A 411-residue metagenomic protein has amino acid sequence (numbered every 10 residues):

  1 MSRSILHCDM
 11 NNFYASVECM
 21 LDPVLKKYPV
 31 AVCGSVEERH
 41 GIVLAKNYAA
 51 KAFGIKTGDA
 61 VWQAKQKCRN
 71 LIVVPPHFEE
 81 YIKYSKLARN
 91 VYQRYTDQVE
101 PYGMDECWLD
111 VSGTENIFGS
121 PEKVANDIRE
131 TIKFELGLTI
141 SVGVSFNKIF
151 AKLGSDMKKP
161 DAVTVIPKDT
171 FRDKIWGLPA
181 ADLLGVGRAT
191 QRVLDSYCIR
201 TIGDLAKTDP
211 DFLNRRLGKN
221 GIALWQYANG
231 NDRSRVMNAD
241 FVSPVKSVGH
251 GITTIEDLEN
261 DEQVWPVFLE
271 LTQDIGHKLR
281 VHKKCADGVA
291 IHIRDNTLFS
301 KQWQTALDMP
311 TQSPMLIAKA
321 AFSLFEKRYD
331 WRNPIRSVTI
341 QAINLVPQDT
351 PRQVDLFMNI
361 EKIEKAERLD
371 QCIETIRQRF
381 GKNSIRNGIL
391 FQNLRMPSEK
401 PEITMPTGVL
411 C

Functional and structural regions predicted by a protein language model:
M1-Q226, V236-A239, H277, I360-C411: Gly/Gly-Pro- and Ser/Thr-rich, intrinsically disordered tail segments characteristic of DNA damage-repair and tolerance
H7, T190-P334, L410: DNA-contacting surface of Y-family translesion DNA polymerases
F13, V36-R39, N296-F299, L345-Q348: Short, charged/polar surface micro-motifs in flexible loops or helix N-caps
Y28, I140, D161, D287-V289 (+2 more regions): Change "...and in nucleic-acid phosphodiester-cleaving endonucleases..." to "...and in nucleic-acid processing enzymes
Y102-E106, S145-K148, K284-G288, N333-S337: Short Gly/Ser/Thr- and Asp/Glu-enriched loop/turn motifs at secondary-structure junctions
C107-G113, Q302-T305, R352-M358: Short, hydrophobic beta-strand segments
I291, I340, G381: Hydrophobic, well-ordered secondary-structure elements that form the walls of internal hydrophobic environments
L316, F322-Q378: C-terminal hydrophobic structural anchor segments that stabilize assembly/packing rather than catalytic chemistry
